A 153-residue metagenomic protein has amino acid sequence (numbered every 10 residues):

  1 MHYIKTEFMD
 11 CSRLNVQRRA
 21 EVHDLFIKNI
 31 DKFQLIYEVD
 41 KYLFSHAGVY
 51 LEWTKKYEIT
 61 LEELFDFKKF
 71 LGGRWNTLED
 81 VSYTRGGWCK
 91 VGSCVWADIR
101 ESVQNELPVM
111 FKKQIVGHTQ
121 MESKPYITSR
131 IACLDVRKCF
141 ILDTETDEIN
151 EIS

Functional and structural regions predicted by a protein language model:
M1-D80: Active-site neighborhood of divalent metal-dependent phosphoester bond hydrolases
N15-F33, S82-K112: Alpha-helix-centered segments that form part of catalytic cores
S45, K69-F70, Y83-T84, C89 (+2 more regions): Generic detector of intrinsically disordered, low-complexity, polar/charged segments
L51, W75-N76, C89-K90, V95 (+1 more regions): Polar low-complexity intrinsically disordered regions enriched in Ser/Thr and small residues
K56, R74-T77, S82, V95 (+2 more regions): Residue-level detector of solvent-exposed, low-hydrophobicity positions
N76-G86, E148-S153: Low-complexity, flexible helical/coil segments
V95-I152: Conserved beta-sheet core of the metallophosphoesterase superfamily
